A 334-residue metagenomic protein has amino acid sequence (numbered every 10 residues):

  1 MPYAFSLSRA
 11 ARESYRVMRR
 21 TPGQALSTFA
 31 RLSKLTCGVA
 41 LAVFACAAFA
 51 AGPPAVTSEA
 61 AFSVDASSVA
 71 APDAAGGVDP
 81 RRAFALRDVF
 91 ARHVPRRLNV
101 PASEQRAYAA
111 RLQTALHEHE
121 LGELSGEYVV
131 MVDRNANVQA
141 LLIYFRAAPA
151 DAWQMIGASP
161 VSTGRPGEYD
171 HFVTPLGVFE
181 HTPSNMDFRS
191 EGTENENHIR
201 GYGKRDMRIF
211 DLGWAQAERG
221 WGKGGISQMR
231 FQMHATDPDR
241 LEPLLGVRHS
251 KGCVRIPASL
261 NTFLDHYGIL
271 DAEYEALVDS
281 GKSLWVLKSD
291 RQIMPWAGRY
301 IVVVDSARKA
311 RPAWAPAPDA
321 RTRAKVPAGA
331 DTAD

Functional and structural regions predicted by a protein language model:
M1-R31: N-terminal secretory signal peptides that target proteins for export/translocation
P2, S14, F44, A48-V254 (+1 more regions): N-terminal pre-domains immediately preceding structured catalytic cores
S33-A47: Bacterial N-terminal signal peptides
